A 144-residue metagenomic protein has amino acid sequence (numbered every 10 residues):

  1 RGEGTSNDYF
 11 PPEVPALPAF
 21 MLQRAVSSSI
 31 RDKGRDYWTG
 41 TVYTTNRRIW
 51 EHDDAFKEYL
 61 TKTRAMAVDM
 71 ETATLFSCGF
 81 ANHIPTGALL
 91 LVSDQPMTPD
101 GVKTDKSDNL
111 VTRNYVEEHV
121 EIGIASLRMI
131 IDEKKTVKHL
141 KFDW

Functional and structural regions predicted by a protein language model:
R1-W144: Glycine-rich phosphate- or other oxyanion-binding loops that anchor nucleotides, phosphorylated ligands
